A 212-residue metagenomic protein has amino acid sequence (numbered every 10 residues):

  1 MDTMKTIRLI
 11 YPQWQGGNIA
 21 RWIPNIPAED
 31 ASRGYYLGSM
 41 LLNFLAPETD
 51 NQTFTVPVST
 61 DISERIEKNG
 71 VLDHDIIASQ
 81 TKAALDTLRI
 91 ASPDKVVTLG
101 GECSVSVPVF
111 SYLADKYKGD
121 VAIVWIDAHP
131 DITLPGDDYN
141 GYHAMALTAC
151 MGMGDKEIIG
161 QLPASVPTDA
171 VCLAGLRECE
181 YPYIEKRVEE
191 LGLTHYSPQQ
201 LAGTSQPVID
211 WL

Functional and structural regions predicted by a protein language model:
D2-L212: Conserved alpha-helical scaffold segments that buttress catalytic/binding sites
